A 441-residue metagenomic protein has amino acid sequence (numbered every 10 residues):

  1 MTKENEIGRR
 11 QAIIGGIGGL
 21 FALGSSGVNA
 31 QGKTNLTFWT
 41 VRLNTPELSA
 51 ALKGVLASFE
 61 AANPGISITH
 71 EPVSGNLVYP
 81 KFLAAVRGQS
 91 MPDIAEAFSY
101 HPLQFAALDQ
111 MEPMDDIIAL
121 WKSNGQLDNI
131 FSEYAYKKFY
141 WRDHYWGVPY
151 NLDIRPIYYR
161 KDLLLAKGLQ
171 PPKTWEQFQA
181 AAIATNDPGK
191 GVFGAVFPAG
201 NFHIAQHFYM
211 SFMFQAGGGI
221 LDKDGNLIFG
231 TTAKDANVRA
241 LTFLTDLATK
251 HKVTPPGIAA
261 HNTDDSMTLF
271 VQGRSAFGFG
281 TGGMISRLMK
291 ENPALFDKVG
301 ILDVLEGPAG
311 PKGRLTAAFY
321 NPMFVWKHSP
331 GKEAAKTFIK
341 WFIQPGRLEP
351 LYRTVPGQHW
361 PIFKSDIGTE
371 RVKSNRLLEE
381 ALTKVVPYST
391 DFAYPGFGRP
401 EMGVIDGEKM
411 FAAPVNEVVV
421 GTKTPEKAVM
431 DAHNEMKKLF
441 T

Functional and structural regions predicted by a protein language model:
T2-L20: N-terminal secretory signal peptides and thylakoid transit peptides that target proteins across membranes
G54-I130, D162-K173, L269-F277, P293-A294: Extracytoplasmic "Venus flytrap"/periplasmic binding protein-like
S99-P156, Q170, A205-F208, K373 (+1 more regions): Hinge/lid segment of periplasmic solute-binding proteins
D115-F131, A199, A216-R239, K290-A294 (+3 more regions): Short, solvent-exposed loop/beta-turn-alpha elements that line the ligand-binding surface or hinge of extracytoplasmic
A119, G283-L295, P308-M410: C-terminal lobe and pocket-closing loops of periplasmic/extracytoplasmic Venus-flytrap solute-binding proteins
W141-Y150, R155, Q179-F229, S266 (+1 more regions): Extracytoplasmic/periplasmic solute-binding protein
L165, T249, P387-T441: Conserved C-terminal helix/tail region of periplasmic/extracytoplasmic solute-binding proteins
A182-A184, N226-I258: Glycine-centered hinge/linker elements that transmit conformational signals in sensory and ligand-binding systems
